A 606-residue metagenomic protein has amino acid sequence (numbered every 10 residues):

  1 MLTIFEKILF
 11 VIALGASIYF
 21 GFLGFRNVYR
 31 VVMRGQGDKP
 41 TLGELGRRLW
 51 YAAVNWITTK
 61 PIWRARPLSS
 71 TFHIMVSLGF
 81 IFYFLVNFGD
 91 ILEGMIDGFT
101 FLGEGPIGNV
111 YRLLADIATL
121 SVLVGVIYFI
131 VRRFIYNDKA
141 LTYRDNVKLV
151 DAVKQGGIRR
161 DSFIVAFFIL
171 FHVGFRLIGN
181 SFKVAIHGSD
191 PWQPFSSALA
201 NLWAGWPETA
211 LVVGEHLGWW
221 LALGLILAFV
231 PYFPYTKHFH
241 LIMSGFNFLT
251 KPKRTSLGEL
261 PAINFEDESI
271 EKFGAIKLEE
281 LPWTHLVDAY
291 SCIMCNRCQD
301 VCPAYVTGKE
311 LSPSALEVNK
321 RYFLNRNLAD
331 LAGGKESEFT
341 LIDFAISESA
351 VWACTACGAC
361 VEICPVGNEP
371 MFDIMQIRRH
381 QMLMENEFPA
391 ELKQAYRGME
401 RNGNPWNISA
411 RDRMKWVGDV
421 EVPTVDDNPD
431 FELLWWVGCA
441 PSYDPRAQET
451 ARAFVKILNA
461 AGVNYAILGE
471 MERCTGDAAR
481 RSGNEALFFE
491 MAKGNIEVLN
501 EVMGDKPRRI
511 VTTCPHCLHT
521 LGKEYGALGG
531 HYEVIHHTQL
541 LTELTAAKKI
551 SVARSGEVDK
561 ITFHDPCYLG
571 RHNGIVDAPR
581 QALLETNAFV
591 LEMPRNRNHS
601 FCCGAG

Functional and structural regions predicted by a protein language model:
M1-A275: Membrane-embedded alpha-helical bundles of multi-pass integral membrane proteins
L2-I135, E280-A289, L311, A315-E317 (+2 more regions): Iron-sulfur-cluster electron-transfer modules
G214-H216, V230-C354, M399-N402: Ferredoxin-type iron-sulfur electron-transfer modules and their immediate structural context
H240, I293-N296, D300, S314 (+8 more regions): Feature representing long, continuous alpha-helical segments
I263-E271, S291-C292, V351, K549-A553 (+1 more regions): A glycine-rich, aromatic-flanked flexible loop/lid motif
N428-L433, S555-I561: A short, charged/proline- and glycine-enriched loop that marks the coil->beta-strand transition at the N-terminal
L528-E557, P594-N598: Short, flexible loop segments at boundaries between secondary-structure elements
A546, I561-G606: Redox- and metal-dependent alpha/beta enzyme cores, enriched for Fe-S-associated oxidoreductases and cofactor-handling
